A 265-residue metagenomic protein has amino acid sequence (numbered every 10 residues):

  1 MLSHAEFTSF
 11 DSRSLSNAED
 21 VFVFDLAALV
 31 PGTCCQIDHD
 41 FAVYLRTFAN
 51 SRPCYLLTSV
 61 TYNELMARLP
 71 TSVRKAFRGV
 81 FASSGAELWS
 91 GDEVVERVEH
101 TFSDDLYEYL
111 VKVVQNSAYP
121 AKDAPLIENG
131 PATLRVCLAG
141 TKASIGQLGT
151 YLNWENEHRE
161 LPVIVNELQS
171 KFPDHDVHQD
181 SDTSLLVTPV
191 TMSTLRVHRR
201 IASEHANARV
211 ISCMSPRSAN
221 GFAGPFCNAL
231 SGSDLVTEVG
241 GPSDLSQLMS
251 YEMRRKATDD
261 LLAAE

Functional and structural regions predicted by a protein language model:
M1-L26, I37-V43, S72, L261-A264: Non-catalytic pre-domain segments flanking phosphatase-related domains
H4, L15-N17, L186-E265: Mg2+-dependent phosphoryl-transfer enzymes with acidic/Ser/Thr/Gly-rich catalytic loops
R13-Q36, V94-V98, F102, N116 (+3 more regions): Metal-dependent phosphoesterase signature
N17-E19, S51, F77, P131 (+1 more regions): A general structural motif
F22-A27, A82-A86, G130-P131, V136-T141: Short loop/turn segments at strand-loop or loop-helix junctions that form parts of catalytic or ligand-binding pockets
F24-D25, L57-V60, C213-P216: Short His-Asn-centered micro-motif
C34-L126: Active-site phosphate-binding/coordination module
A121-S212, S218-G221: Conserved acidic, metal-coordinating active-site core of Asp-based, Mg2+-dependent phosphoryl-transfer enzymes
